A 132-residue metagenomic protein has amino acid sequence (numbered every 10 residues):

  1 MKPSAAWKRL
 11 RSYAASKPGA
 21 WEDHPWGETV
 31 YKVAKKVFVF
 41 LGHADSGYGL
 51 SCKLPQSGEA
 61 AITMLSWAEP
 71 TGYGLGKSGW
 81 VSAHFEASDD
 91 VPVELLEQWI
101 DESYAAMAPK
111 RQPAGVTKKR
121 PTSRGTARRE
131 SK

Functional and structural regions predicted by a protein language model:
M1-K132: Charge-dense, helix-prone N-terminal extensions
